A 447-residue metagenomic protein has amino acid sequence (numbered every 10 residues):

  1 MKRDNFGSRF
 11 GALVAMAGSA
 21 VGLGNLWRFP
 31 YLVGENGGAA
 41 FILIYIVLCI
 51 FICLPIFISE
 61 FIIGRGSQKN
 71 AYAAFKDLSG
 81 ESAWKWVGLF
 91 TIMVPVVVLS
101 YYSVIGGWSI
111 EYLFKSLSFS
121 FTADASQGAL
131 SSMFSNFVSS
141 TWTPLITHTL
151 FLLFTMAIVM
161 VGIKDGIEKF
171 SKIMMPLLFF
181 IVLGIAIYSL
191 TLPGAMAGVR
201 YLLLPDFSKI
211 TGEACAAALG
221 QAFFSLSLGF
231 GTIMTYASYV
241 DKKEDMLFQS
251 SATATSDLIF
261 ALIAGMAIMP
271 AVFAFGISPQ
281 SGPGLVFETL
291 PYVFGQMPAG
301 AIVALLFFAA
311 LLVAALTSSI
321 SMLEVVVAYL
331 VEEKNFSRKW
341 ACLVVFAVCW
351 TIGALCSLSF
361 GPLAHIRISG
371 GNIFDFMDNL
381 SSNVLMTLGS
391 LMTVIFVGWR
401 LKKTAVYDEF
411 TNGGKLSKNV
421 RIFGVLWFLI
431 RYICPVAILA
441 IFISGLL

Functional and structural regions predicted by a protein language model:
M1-W27, I56-F61, R65-L78, S82-L89 (+2 more regions): Membrane-interface "cap" regions at the ends of multi-pass membrane proteins
K2-F6, F10, E168, K172-L316 (+1 more regions): Membrane-embedded translocation segments of transport machinery
R3, A73, G106-S139, Y239-K243 (+5 more regions): Helix-loop-helix connectors at the membrane interface of multi-pass transporters/channels
R3-D4, L32-N36, G66, A71-F90 (+6 more regions): Inter-helical loop and helix-membrane interface segments of multi-pass membrane transporters/permeases
D4, V33-S59, T143-P144, F260 (+1 more regions): Extracellular loop-to-transmembrane helix junctions
G11-L48, M234-A237, L247-S251, T255-L258 (+1 more regions): Transmembrane helix-boundary motif of multi-pass solute transporters/channels
L316-S319, A341-F360, D375-E409: Hydrophobic alpha-helical segments of multi-pass membrane transport proteins
R367, N372-F396, K418-L447: A generic transmembrane alpha-helix motif of multi-pass inner-membrane proteins
